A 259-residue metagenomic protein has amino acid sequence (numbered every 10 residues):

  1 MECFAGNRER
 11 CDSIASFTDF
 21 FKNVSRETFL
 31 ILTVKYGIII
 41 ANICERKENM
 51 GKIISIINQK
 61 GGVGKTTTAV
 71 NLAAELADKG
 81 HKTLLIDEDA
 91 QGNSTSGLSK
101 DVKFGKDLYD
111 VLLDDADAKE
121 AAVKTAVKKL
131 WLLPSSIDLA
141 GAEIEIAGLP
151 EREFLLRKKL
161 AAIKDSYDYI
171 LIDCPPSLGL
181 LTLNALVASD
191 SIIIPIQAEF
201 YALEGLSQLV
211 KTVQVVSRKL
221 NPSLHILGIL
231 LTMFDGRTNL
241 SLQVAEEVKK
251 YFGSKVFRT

Functional and structural regions predicted by a protein language model:
C3-T259: P-loop NTP-binding core
